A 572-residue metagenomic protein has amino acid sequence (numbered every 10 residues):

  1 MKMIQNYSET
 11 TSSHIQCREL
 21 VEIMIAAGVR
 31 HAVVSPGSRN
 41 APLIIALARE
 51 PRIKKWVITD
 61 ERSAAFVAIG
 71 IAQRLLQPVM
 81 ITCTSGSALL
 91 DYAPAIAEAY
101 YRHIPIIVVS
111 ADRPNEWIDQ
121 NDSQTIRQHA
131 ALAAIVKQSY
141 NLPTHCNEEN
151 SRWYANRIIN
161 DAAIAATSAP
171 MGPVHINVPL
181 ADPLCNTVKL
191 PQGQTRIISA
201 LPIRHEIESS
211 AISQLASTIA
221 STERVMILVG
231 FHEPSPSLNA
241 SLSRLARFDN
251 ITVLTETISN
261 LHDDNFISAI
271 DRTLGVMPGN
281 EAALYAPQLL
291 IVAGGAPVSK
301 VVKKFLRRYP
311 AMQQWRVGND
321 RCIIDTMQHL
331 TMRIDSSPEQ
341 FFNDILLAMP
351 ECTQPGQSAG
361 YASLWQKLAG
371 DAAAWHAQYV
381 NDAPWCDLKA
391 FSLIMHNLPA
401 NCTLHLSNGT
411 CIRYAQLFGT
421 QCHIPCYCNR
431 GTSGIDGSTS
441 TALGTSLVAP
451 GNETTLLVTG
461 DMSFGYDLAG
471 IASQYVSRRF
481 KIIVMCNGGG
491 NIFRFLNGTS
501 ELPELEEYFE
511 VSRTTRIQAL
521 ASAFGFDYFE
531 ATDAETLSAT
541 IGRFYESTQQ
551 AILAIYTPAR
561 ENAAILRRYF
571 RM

Functional and structural regions predicted by a protein language model:
K2-S12, L142, F305-T410, T532-M572: Phosphate/pyrophosphate-binding active-site segments
S12-E98: N-terminal cofactor/phosphate-binding cores enriched in small/glycine residues, especially glycine-rich loops such as
C17-G28, S35-R39, L43, Q366-N452: Active-site diphosphate/adenylate-binding microenvironment
R30-V33, K54-W56, R74-R113, Y285-G294 (+2 more regions): A short, small-residue-rich loop immediately preceding and capping a beta-strand
D91, V229-W315, Q421-N452, G465-A469 (+1 more regions): Glycine-rich, anion-gripping cofactor-binding loops and their flanking helix/strand elements in enzyme active sites
V109, W117-R127, Y414-M572: Thiamine diphosphate
S110-A162, T255-Q366, Y475, N497: Glycine-rich, acidic loop regions that bind phosphate or pyrophosphate groups
A130, M171-P173, V178-E208, A539-M572: Glycine/aspartate-rich loop-and-adjacent alpha/beta segment that forms the canonical ThDP
